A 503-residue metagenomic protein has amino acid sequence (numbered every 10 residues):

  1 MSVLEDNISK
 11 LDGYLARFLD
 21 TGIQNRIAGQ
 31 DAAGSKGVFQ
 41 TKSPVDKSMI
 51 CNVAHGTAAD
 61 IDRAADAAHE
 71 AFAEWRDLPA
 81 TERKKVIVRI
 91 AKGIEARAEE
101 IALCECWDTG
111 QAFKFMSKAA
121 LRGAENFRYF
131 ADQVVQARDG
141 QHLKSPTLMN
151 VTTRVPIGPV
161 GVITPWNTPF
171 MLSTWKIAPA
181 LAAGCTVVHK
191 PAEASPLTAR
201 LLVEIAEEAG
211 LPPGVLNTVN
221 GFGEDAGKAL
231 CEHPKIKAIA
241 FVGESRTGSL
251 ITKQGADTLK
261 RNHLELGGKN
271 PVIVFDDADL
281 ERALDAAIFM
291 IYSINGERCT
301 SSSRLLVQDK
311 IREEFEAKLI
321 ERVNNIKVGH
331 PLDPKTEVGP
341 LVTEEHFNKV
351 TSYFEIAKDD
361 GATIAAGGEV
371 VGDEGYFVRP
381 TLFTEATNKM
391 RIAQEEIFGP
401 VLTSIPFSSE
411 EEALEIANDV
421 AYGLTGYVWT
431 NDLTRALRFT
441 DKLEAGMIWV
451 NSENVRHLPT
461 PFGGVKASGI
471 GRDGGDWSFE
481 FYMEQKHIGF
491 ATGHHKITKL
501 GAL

Functional and structural regions predicted by a protein language model:
M1-V45: Hydrophobic face of amphipathic alpha-helices that form TPR/SEL1-like repeat modules and related alpha-solenoid
K47, R83, E105, F127 (+9 more regions): Residue-level signal for inorganic ion chemistry
S48-A137, T147: Glycine-rich loop-to-alpha-helix module at the N-terminal edge of alpha/beta enzyme cores
S48-C51, I236, I273, K327 (+3 more regions): Conserved C-terminal structural/oligomerization subdomain of aldehyde/semialdehyde dehydrogenase
I50-G56, A71-D77, G161-V162, V272-F275 (+5 more regions): Short, well-ordered beta-strand elements within core beta-sheets of diverse protein domains
F72, R76, A91-A98, A102 (+17 more regions): Structural signal for hydrophobic packing residues in well-ordered secondary-structure cores of soluble enzyme domains
D139-R282, F407: Rossmann-like NAD(P) dinucleotide-binding subdomain of oxidoreductase/dehydrogenase enzymes
A238, R246-T387, V450, I497-L503: ALDH superfamily catalytic-core signature
